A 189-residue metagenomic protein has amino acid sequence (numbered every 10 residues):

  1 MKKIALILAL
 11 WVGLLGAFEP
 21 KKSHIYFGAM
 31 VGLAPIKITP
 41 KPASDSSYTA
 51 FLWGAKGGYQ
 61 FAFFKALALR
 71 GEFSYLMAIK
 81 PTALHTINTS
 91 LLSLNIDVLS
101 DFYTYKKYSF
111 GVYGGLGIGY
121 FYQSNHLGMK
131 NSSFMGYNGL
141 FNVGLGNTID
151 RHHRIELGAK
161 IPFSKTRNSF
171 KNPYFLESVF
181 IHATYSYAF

Functional and structural regions predicted by a protein language model:
M1-K22: Cleavable N-terminal export/targeting peptides
I25, L33-P35, T49-H126, T184-Y187: Gram-negative (and chloroplast) outer-membrane scaffold detector with strong preference for beta-barrel transmembrane
K37-T39: Aspartic protease
K41-S47, L52-A55, N131: Subset-of-secretome marker
A43, S74-L84, T89-L91, N131-F189: Predominantly the C-terminal beta-signal and adjacent terminal strand-loop region of outer-membrane beta-barrel
